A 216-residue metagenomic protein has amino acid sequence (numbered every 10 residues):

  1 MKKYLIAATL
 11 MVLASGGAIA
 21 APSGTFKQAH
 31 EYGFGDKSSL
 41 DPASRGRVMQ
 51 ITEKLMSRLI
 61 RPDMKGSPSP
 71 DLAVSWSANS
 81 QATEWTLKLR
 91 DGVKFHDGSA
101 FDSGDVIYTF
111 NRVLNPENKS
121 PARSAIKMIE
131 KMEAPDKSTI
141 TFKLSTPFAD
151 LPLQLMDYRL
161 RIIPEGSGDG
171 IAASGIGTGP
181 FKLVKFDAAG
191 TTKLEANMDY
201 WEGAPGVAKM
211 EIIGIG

Functional and structural regions predicted by a protein language model:
M1-Y4: Positively charged n-region of N-terminal signal peptides that target proteins for export
A7-S15: Bacterial N-terminal signal peptides
G16-A20: Sec/Tat signal peptide C-region and signal peptidase I cleavage site
G24-G33, V74, E84-L87, V106-T109 (+4 more regions): Short, well-ordered beta-strand elements
A29-S80, N111, S174-T178: N-terminal lobe/hinge region of extracytoplasmic solute-binding protein
V74-K119, T141: Aromatic- and charge-enriched surface segment that lines or borders ligand/interaction sites
K88, A122-E165, K185-D187: Surface-exposed binding/hinge segments that line and control ligand-binding clefts or catalytic entry sites
M156-P205, K209: Gly/Pro-rich hinge or "lid" segments in bacterial periplasmic/extracellular proteins
